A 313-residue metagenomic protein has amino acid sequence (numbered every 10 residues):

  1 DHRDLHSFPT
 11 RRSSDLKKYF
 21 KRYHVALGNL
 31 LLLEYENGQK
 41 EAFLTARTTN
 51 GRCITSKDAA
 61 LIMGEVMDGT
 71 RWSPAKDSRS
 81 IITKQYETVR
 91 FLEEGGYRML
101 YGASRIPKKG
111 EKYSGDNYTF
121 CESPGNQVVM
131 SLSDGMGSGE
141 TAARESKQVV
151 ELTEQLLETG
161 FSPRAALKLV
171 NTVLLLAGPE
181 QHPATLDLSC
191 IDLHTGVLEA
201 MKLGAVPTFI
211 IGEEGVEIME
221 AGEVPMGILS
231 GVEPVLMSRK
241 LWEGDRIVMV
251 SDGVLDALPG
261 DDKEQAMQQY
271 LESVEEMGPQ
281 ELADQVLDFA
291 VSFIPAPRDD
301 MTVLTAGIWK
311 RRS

Functional and structural regions predicted by a protein language model:
D1-S13: Short, small-residue-biased leader/transition segments that mark boundaries at the very start of proteins
D15-Q39, N50, D58-E87, E94 (+2 more regions): Catalytic core of PPM/PP2C metal-dependent serine/threonine phosphatase domains
N37-E41, G96-R98, P124-V129, E243-R246 (+1 more regions): Short hydrophobic/glycine-rich mini-motifs in sensory/regulatory modules that couple input to downstream signaling
K84-G135, T141, Q148, P234-L236: N-terminal entry segment of metal-dependent catalytic domains or homologous docking segments
E93-N117, N171-A177, V206-S238: PP2C/PPM family metal-dependent serine/threonine protein phosphatase catalytic domain, recognizing the conserved
E111-G125, P183-L186, I218-P259, F293-R298: Acidic loop->beta-strand submotif enriched in PP2C/PPM serine/threonine phosphatases
G135-T159, G222-E223, L241, D245-P297 (+1 more regions): Active-site-proximal, acidic helix/loop segment immediately C-terminal to a metal-coordinating Asp/Glu
